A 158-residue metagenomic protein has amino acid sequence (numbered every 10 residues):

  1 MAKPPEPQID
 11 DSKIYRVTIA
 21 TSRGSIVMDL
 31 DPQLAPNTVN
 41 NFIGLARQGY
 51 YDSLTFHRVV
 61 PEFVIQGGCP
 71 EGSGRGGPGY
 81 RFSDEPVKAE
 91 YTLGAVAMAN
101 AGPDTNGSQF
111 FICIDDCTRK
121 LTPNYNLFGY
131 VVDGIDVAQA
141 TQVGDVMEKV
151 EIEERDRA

Functional and structural regions predicted by a protein language model:
M1-A158: Cyclophilin-like peptidyl-prolyl cis-trans isomerases
